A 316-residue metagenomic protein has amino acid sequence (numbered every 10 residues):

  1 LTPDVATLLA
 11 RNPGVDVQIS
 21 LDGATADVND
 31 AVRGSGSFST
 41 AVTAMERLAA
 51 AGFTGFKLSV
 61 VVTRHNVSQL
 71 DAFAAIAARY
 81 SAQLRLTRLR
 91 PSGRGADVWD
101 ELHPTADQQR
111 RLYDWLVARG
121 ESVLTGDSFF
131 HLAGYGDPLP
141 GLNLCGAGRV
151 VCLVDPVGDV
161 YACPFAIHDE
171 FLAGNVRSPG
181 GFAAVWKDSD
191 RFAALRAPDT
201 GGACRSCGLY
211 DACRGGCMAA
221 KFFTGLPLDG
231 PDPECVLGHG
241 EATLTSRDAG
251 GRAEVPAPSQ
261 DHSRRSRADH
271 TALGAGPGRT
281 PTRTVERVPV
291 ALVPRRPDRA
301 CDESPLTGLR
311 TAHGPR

Functional and structural regions predicted by a protein language model:
L1-R90: Radical SAM/AdoMet-radical enzyme domain recognition
D30-S37, W99-H103, F222: Short glycine-enriched, charge-decorated loop/helix-capping segments at active-site entrances that position
A51-F53, P104-G136, D159, P164-R214: C-terminal accessory region of radical SAM enzymes
R79, D97-S122, P227-L244: A structural motif corresponding to the C-terminal lobe/cap of the Radical SAM core domain
G141-N143, D211: Nucleotide-sugar-dependent
C145-R149: Short, small/polar residue-rich loop motifs at catalytic or cofactor-binding pockets
V151-L153: Short, surface-exposed charged micro-motifs
D155-V160, H168-F171, D199-R316: Radical SAM enzyme core and accessory elements
